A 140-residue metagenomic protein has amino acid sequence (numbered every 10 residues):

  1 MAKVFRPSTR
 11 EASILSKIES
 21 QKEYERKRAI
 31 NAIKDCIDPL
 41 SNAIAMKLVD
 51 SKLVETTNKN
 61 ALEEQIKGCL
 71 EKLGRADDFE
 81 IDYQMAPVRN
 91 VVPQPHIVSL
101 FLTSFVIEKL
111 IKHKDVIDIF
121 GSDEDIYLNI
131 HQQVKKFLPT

Functional and structural regions predicted by a protein language model:
A2-T140: Internal, charge-rich low-complexity segments
